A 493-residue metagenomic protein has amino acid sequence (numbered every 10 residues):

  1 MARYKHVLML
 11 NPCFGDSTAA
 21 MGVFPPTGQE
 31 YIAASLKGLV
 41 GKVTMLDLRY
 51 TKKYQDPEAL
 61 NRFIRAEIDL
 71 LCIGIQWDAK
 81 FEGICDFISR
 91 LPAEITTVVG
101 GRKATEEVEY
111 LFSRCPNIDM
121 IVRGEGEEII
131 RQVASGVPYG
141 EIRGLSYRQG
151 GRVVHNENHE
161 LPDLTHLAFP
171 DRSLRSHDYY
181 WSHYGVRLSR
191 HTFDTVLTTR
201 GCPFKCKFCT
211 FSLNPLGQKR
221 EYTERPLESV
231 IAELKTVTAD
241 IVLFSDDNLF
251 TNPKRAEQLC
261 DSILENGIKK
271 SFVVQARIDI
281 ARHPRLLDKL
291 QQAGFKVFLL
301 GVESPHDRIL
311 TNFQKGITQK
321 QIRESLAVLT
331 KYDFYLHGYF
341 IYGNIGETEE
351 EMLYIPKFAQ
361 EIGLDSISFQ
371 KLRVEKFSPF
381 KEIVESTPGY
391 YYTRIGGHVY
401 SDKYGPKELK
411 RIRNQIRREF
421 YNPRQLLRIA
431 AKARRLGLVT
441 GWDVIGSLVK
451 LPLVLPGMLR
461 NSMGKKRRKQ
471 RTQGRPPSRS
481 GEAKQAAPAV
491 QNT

Functional and structural regions predicted by a protein language model:
M1-L10, T18, G38, K42 (+3 more regions): Radical SAM enzyme core and accessory elements
R3-Y4, L8, G15-D16, Y139 (+2 more regions): N-terminal [4Fe-4S]-dependent radical SAM core
H6, S35-E160, D365, K371 (+1 more regions): Glycine-rich beta-alpha loop elements in corrinoid/cobalamin-binding modules across cobalamin-dependent enzymes
D16-Q29: Glycine- and acidic-residue-enriched helix-capping/strand-helix junction motifs
F24, R172-H337, K357: Radical SAM [4Fe-4S] cluster-binding motif and immediate context
Q29, I84, G126, I130 (+7 more regions): Aromatic/hydrophobic pocket-lining residues that form the small-molecule binding cavity in soluble enzyme cores
T51-K53, R277-D279, P305-Q314, L326-E351 (+2 more regions): Conserved strand-turn element in the central/C-terminal portion of the radical SAM core barrel that lines
Y110-R114, G346-Q360: Catalytic cores of alpha/beta
